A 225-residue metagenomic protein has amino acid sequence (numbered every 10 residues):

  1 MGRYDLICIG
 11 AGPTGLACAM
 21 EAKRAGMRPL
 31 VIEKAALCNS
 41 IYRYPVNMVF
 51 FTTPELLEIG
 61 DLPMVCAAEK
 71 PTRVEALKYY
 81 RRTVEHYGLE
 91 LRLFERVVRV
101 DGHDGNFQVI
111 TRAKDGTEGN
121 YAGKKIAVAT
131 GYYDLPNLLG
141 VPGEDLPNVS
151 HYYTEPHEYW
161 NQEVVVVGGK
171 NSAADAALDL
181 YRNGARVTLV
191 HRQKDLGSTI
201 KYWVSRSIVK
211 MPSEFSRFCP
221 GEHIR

Functional and structural regions predicted by a protein language model:
M1-I9, R24, N39, R43 (+1 more regions): FAD-binding core/adjacent interface of flavoenzyme oxidoreductases
M1-Y4, C8-K34, Y152-T199: Rossmann-like dinucleotide/flavin-binding elements
G15, C38, F50, V100 (+3 more regions): Flexible, glycine-rich phosphate/dinucleotide-binding loops and adjacent beta-alpha linkers at cofactor/substrate
A22, Y44-M48, N106, G140-E144 (+2 more regions): Short, glycine/charged-enriched secondary-structure capping and boundary segments
R28, N39-K78: Glycine-rich active-site loop/strand segments that organize a redox cofactor
H86-G123, R182-R225: A Rossmann-like FAD-binding core segment of flavoenzymes
